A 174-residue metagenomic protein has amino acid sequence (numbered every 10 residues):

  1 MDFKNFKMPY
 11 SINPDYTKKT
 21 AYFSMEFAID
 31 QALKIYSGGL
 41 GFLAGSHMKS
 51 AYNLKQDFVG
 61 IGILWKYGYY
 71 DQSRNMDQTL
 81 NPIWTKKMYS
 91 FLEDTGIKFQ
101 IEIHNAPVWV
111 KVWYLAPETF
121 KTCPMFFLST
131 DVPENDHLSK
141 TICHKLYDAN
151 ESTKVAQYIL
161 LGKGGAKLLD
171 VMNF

Functional and structural regions predicted by a protein language model:
M1-F174: Catalytic cores of carbohydrate-active enzymes across secretory and cytosolic contexts
